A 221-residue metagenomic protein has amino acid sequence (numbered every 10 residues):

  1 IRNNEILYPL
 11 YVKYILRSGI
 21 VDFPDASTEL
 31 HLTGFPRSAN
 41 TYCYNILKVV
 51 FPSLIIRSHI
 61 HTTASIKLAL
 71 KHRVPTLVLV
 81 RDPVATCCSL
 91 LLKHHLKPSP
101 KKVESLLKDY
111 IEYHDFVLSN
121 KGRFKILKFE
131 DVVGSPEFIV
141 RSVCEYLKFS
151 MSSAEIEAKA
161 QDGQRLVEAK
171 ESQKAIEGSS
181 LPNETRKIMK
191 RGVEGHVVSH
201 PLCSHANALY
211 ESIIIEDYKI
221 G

Functional and structural regions predicted by a protein language model:
I1-E29, L91-H95, F149-G221: PAPS-dependent sulfotransferases, especially Golgi type II membrane carbohydrate sulfotransferases
I1-V74: PAPS-dependent sulfotransferase catalytic core
R37-N40, L107, V133, E137 (+1 more regions): Generic detection of long, well-ordered alpha-helical segments
Y42, I46, V50, E112-F116 (+4 more regions): Amphipathic alpha-helical segments that form well-ordered structural scaffolds and often line/cohere around active
Y44, A64, C88, V193 (+1 more regions): Enrichment for repetitive, rod-forming helical segments
T62-I188, A208: PAPS-dependent sulfotransferase catalytic domain
